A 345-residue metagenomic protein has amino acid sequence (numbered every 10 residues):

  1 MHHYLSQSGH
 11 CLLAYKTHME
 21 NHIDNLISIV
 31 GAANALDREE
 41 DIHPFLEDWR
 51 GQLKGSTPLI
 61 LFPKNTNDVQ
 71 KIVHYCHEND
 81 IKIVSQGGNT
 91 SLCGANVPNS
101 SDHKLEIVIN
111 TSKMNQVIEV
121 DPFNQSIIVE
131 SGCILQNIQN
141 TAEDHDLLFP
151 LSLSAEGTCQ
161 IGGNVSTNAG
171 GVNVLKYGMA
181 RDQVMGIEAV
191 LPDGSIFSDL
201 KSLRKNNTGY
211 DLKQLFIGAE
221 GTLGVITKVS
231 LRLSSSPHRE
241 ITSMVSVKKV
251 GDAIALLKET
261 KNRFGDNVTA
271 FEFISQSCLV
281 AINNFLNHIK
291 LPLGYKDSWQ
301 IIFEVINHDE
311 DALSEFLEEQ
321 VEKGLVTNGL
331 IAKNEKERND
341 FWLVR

Functional and structural regions predicted by a protein language model:
Y15-H74, S91-Q125, S154, C278-K290 (+1 more regions): N-terminal flexible segment immediately upstream of the FAD-binding catalytic core in FAD-dependent oxidoreductases
L36-I42, M244-V247, I254-R345: C-terminal substrate-recognition/cap domain of FAD-linked oxidoreductases
G55-I83, G171, S195, G224 (+2 more regions): Soluble FAD-dependent oxygen oxidases
I81-K82, L148, N267, V326: Residue-level detector of anion-binding/catalytic polar loops
Q86-T90: Glycine-rich beta-strand-to-loop/alpha-helix junction loops that act as flexible
N115-E272: FAD-binding subdomain of flavoenzyme oxidoreductases
